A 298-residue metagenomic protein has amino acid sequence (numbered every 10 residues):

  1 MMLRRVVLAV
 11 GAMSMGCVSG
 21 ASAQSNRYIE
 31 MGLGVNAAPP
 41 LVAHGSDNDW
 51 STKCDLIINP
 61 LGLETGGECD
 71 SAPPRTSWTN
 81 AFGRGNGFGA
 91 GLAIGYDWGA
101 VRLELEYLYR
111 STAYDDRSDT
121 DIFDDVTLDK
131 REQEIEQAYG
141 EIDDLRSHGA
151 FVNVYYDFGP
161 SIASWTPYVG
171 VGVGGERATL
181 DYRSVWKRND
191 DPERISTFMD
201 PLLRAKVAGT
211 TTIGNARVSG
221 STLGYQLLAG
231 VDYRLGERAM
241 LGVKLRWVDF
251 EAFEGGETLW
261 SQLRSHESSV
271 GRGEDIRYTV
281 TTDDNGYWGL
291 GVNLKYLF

Functional and structural regions predicted by a protein language model:
M1-N26: Cleavable N-terminal export/targeting peptides
A21, L145-G172, L245, F298: Short, contiguous, well-ordered secondary-structure segments
N26-E30, D284-F298: Outer-membrane beta-barrel "beta-signal"
M31-V35, Y96, L105-Y109, V169-G175 (+2 more regions): Transmembrane beta-barrel strands of outer-membrane/channel proteins
A38-G85, Y109-G149, F158, E176-T222 (+1 more regions): Extracellular/periplasm-exposed beta-strand and loop segments of Gram-negative cell-envelope proteins, dominated by
F88-L92, H148-V152, L223-A229, W288-V292: Hydrophobic, lipid-facing positions within transmembrane beta-strands of outer-membrane proteins
Y96-W98, Y156-F158, V231-Y233, Y296: Residue-level signature of outer-membrane beta-barrel architecture
A100-L103, I162, E237-L241: Repeated loop/turn-to-beta-strand initiation elements of outer-membrane beta-barrel proteins
